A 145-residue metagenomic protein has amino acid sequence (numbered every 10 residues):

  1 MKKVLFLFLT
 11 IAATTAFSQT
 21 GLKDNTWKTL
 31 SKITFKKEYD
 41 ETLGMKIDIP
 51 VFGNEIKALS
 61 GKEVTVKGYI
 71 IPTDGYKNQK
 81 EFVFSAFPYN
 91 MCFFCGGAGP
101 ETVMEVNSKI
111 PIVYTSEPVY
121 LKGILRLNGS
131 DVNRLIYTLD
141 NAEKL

Functional and structural regions predicted by a protein language model:
V4-A13: Sec-dependent N-terminal signal peptides
T14-S18: Sec/Tat signal peptide C-region and signal peptidase I cleavage site
Q19-L145: OB-fold and OB-like single-stranded nucleic-acid-recognition modules and their adjacent interaction interfaces
